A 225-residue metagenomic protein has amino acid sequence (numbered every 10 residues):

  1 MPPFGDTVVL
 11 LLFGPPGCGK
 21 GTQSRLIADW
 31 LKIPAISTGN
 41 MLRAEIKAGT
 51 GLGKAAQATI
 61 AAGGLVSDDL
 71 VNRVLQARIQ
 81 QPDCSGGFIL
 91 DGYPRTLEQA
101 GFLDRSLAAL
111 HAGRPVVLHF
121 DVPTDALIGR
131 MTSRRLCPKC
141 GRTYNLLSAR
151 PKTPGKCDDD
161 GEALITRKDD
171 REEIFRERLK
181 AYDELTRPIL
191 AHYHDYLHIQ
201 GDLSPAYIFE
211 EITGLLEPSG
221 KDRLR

Functional and structural regions predicted by a protein language model:
M1-R225: Glycine-rich phosphate-binding loop of ATP-dependent small-molecule kinases
